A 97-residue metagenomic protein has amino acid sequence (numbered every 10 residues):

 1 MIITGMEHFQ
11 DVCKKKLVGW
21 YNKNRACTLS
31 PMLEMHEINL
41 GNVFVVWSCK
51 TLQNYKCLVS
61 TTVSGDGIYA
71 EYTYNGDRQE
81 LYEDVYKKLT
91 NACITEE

Functional and structural regions predicted by a protein language model:
M1-L29: N-terminal trafficking/processing presequences and adjacent post-cleavage segments of proteins routed to secretion
G5-F9, T61-D66, A92-E96: Soluble, non-transmembrane alpha-helical interaction regions
F9-Q10, Y21-N22, E37, K56 (+2 more regions): Compositionally biased, intrinsically disordered low-complexity regions enriched in proline and serine
R25-N39: Compositionally biased, intrinsically disordered low-complexity regions enriched for acidic
I38-E80: Amphipathic, interaction-prone secondary-structure segments
R78-E97: A short, surface-exposed interaction/processing loop segment used at functional sites
